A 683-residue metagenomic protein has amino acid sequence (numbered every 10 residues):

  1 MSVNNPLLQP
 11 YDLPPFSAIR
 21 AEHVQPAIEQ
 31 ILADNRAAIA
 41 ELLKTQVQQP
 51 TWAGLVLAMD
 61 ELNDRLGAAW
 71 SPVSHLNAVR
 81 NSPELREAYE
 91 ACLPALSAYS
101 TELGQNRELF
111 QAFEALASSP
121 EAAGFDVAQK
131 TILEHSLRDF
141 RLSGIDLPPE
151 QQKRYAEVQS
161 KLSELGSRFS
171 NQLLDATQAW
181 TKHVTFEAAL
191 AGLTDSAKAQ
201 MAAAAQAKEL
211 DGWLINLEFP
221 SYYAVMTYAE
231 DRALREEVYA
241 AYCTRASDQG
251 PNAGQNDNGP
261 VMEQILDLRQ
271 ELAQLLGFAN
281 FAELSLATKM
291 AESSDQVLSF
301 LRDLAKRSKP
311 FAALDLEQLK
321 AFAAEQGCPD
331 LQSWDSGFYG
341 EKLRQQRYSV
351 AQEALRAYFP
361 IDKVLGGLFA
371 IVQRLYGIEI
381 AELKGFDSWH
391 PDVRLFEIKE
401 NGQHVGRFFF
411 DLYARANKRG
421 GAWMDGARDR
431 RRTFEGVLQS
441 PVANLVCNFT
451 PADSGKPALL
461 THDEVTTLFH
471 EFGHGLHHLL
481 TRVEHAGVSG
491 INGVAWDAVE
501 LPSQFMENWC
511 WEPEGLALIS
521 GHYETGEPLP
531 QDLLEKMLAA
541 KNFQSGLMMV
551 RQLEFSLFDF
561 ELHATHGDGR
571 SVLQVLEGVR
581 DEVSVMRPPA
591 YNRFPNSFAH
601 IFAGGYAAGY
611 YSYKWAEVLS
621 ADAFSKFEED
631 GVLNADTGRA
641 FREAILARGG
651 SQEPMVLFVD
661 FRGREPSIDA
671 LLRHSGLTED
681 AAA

Functional and structural regions predicted by a protein language model:
M1-H23, Q30, P50, A191-G192 (+13 more regions): C-terminal, non-catalytic "cap/extension" segments appended to globular domains
S2-Q30, A78, L85-E292, R307 (+2 more regions): His/Asp/Glu-rich acidic catalytic environments and adjacent acidic regulatory segments
F16-I28, T51-V56, G254-N258, V297-L301 (+2 more regions): Membrane-entry segments of alpha-helical transmembrane domains in multi-pass membrane proteins
L32-G124, Q552-L562, H566-D581, V585-P588 (+2 more regions): C-terminal non-catalytic alpha-helical accessory regions
W52, Y89-L93, D257, Q296 (+3 more regions): Membrane-interfacial loop-to-helix junctions in multi-pass inner-membrane proteins
D64-H75, E134, R138, A240 (+3 more regions): Short, hydrophobic/amphipathic alpha-helical patches that form generic packing surfaces within helical domains
A128, I132-E134, K161-E164, N171 (+9 more regions): Active-site-proximal, well-structured secondary-structure segments within enzyme catalytic domains
T450-F469: Short pre-active-site segment immediately N-terminal to the catalytic Zn-binding motif
